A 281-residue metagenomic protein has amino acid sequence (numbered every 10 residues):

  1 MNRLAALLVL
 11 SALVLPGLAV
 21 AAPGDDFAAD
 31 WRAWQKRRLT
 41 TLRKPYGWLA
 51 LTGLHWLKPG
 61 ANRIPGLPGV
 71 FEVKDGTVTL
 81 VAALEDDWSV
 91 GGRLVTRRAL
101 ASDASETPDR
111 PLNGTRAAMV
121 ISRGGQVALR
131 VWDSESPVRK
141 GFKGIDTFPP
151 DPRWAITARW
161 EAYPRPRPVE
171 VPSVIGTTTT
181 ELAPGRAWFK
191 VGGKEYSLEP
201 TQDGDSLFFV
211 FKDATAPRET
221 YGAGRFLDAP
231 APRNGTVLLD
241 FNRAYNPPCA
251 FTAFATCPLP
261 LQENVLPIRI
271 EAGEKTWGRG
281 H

Functional and structural regions predicted by a protein language model:
M1-L4: Positively charged n-region of N-terminal signal peptides that target proteins for export
L7-P16: Bacterial N-terminal signal peptides
A22-L57: N-terminal pre-domain segments of enzymes
W56-A104: Forkhead-associated
A118, R225-P230: Beta-strand-rich interaction surfaces with strong enrichment in secreted/lumenal proteins
M119-T179: Surface-exposed beta-loop interaction hotspot
F142, A214-E219, P230, T236-L238 (+1 more regions): Extended, aromatic/histidine-rich regions of cofactor-dependent oxidoreductases associated with respiratory
T178-T220: Mid-length scaffold segments of soluble, non-membrane domains
